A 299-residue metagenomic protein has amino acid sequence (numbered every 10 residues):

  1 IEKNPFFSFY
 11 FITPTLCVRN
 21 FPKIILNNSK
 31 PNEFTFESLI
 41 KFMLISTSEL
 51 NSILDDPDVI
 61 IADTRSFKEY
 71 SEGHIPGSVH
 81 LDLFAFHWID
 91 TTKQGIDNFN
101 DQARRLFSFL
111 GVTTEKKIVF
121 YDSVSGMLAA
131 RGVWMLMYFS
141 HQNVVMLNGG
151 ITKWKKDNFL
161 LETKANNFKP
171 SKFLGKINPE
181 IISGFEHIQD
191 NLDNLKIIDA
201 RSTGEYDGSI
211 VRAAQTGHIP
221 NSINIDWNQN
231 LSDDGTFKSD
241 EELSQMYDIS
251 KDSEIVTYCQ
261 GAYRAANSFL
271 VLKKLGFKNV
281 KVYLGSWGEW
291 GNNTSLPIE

Functional and structural regions predicted by a protein language model:
I1-E2, T15-C17: Cationic, amphipathic, low-complexity segments that mediate targeting or membrane/lipid association
K3-N4, N20-N27: Polybasic, lysine-rich low-complexity intrinsically disordered segments
F42-L54, D58-D90, Q94-Q102, L195-R212 (+2 more regions): N-terminal intrinsically disordered, low-complexity segments enriched in P/E/S/T
I45-S46, H87, T152-P220, S295-E299: Active-site neighborhoods of enzymes that stabilize oxyanions during catalysis
I89-T114, W227-I255: Helix-loop module immediately N-terminal to the HCX5R catalytic loop in PTP-like cysteine phosphatase domains
T91-E186, D190, Y263-V280, L284-S286: Thiolate-centered catalytic microenvironments shared by cysteine-dependent enzyme domains
K281-E299: Cysteine-dependent PTP/DSP-like catalytic domain, specifically the C-terminal lobe
